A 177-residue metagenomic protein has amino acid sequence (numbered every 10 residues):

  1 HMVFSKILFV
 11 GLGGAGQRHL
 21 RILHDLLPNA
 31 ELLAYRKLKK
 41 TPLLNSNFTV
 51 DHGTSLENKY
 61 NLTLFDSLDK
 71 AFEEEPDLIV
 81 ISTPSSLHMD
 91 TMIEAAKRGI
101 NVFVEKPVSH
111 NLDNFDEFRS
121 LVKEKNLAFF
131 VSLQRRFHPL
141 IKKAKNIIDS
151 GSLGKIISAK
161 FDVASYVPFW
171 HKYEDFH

Functional and structural regions predicted by a protein language model:
M2-E57: N-terminal Rossmann-like dinucleotide-binding module
R21-D25, I93, K97, S120 (+1 more regions): Short, well-ordered alpha-helices that flank and scaffold nucleotide-derived cofactor binding pockets
P28-A30, R98-I100, K125-A128: A short helix->loop->beta-strand "cap" motif at the edges of active sites that frequently abuts
T54-T63, E124-A128: A short helix-to-beta-strand connector/capping loop
E57-R119: Beta-loop-alpha module in the N-terminal Rossmann-like domain of NAD(P)-dependent dehydrogenases, especially those
K106-P107, L133-R135, V163: Short strand-turn motif at the edge of the Rossmann-like AdoMet-binding core
E117-Q134, K155-A159: Rossmann-fold dehydrogenase core element
H138-H177: Predominantly a Rossmann-like dinucleotide-binding segment in NAD(P)-dependent oxidoreductases
